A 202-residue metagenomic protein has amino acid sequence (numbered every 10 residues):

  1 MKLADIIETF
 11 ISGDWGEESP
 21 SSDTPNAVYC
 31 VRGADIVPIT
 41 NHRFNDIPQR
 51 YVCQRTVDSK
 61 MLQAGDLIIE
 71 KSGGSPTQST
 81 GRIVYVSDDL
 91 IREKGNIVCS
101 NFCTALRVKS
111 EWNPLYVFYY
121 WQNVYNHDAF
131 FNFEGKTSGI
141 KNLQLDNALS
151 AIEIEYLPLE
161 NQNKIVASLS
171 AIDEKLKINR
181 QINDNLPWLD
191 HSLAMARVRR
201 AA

Functional and structural regions predicted by a protein language model:
M1, N96-F102, F130-V166: A short glycine-rich beta-alpha junction/loop motif
M1-W15, E155-A202: Non-catalytic DNA-recognition/assembly elements of restriction-modification systems
A4-P20, A34-E70, G74-T77: Sequence-specific dsDNA recognition surfaces
P25-A27: Membrane-cytosol interface segments
R32-G33, D58-K60, A64-N123: A short beta-sheet element
C53, T104-K109, S150-Y156, S170 (+1 more regions): Short, well-ordered beta-strand elements within core beta-sheets of diverse protein domains
H127: A short alpha->loop->secondary-structure connector
